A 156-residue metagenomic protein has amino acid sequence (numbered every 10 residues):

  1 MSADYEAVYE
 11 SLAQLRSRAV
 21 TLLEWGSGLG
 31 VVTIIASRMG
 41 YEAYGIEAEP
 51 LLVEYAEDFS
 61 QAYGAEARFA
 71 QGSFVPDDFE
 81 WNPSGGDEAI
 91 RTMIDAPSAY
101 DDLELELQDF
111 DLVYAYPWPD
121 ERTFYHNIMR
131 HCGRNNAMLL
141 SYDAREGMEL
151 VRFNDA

Functional and structural regions predicted by a protein language model:
M1-V20: S-adenosyl-L-methionine
A19-G28: Conserved class I S-adenosyl-L-methionine
L29-Y41: Conserved SAM-binding loop of SAM-dependent methyltransferases across substrates and taxa, primarily the Class I
E42-E47: Conserved SAM-binding motif I beta-strand of class I
E49, F59, R145: Residues in the short beta-alpha loop(s) of Rossmann-like NAD(P)-binding domains
V53-E54: Short alpha-helix immediately C-terminal to the canonical SAM-binding loop
E57-L107: S-adenosyl-L-methionine
L112, P119-A156: C-terminal substrate-binding/active-site "lid" region of AdoMet-derived donor-dependent transferases
